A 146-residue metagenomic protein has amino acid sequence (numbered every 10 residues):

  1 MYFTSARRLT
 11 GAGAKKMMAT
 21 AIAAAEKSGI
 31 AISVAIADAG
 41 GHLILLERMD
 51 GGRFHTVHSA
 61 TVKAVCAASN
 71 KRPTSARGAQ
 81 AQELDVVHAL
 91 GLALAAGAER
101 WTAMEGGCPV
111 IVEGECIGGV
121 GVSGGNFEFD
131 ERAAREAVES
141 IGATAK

Functional and structural regions predicted by a protein language model:
M1-K146: Flexible, solvent-exposed loop/hinge segments and secondary-structure transition points
